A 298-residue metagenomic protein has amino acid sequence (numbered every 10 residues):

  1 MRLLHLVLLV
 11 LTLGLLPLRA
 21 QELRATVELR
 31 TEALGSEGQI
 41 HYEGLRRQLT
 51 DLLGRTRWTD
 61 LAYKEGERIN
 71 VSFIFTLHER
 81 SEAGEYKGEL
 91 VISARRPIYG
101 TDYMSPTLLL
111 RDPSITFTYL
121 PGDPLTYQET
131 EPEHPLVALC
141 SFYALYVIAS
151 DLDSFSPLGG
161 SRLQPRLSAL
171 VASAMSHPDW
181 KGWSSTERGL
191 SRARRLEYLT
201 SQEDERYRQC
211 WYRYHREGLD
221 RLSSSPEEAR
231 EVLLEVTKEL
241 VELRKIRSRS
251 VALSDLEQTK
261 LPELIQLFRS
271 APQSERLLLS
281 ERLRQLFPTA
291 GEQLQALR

Functional and structural regions predicted by a protein language model:
H5-L15: Bacterial N-terminal signal peptides
L16-A20: Sec/Tat signal peptide C-region and signal peptidase I cleavage site
Q21-K87, I98-G100: Start-of-domain marker
T50-W58, A149-L152, I265, R269: Sec-exported extracytoplasmic/periplasmic mature domains
G84-A193: Acidic/His-rich structured neighborhood in mature extracellular/periplasmic domains
S156-R249: Flexible, glycine-rich surface segments
H215-R298: A cross-kingdom marker for long, charged
